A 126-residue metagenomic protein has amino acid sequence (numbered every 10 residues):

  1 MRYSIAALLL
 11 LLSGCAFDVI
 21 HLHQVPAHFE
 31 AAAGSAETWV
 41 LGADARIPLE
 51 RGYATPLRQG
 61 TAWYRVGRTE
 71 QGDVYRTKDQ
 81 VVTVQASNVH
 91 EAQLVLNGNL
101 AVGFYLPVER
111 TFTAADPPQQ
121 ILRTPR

Functional and structural regions predicted by a protein language model:
M1-S4: Positively charged n-region of N-terminal signal peptides that target proteins for export
A7: Flanking scaffold residues of small Cys/His-coordinated metal-binding clusters
L11-G14: C-terminal motif of bacterial Sec signal peptides marking the signal peptidase cleavage site
A16-D18: Bacterial signal peptide processing site
H21-H28: Short, low-complexity, disordered segments immediately C-terminal to signal peptides in bacterial exported proteins
L22, D44-R46, P118: Low-complexity, intrinsically disordered short peptide segments enriched in small/polar/basic residues
A31-N97: Mature extracytoplasmic domains of secretory-pathway proteins
G98-R126: C-terminal partner/receptor-binding element of secreted or periplasmic proteins
